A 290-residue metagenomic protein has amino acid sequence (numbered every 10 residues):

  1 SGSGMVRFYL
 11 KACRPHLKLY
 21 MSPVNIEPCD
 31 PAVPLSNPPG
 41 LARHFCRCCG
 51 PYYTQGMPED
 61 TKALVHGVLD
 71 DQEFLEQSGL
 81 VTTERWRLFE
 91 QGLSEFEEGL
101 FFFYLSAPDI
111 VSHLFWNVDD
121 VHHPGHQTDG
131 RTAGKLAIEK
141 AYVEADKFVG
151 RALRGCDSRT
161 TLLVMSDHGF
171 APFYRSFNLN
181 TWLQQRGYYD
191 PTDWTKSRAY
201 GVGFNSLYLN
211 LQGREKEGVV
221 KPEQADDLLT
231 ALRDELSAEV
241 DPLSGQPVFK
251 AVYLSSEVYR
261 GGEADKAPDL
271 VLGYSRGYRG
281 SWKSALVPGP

Functional and structural regions predicted by a protein language model:
S1-F74, G130, L136, A145-G289: Secreted, luminal/periplasmic, and some membrane-associated catalytic domains that remodel anionic oxygen-ester
P31-L35, G40, H44, V81-F115 (+1 more regions): Active-site regions of oxyanion-processing enzymes, predominantly non-cytosolic
V68-L69, E73, E90-Q91, E95-K147 (+1 more regions): Active-site His/acidic residue clusters
